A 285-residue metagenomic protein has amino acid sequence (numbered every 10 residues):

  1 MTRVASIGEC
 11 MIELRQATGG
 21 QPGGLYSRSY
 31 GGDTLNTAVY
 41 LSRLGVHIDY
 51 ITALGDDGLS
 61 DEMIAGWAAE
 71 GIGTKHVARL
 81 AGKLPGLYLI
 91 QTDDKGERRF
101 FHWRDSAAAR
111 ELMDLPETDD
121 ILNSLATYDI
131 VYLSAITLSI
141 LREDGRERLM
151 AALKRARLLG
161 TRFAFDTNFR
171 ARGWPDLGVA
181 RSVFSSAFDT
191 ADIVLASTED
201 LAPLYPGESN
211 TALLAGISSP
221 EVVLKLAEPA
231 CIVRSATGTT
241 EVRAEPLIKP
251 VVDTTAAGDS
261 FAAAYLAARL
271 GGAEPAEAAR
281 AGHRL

Functional and structural regions predicted by a protein language model:
M1-G73: Glycine-rich phosphate/adenosyl-contacting loop at the front of the ribokinase-like
M1-T2, K154-R155, P206-L285: Conserved phosphate-binding/catalytic region of the ribokinase-like
C10, T167, S260: Active-site metal-binding loops of divalent metal-dependent hydrolases
L41, S197, G258: Short, conserved phosphate/pyrophosphate- and ester-handling motifs at nucleotide-, phospho-/glycolipid
H47-I136: Conserved N-terminal subdomain of the carbohydrate kinase-like
N123-S124, S186-A187, A215: Structural alpha-helical scaffold elements that stabilize or flank donor/cofactor-binding regions in carbohydrate
I130, A135-A212, P229-C231: Conserved beta-alpha-beta core of the PfkB/ribokinase-like small-molecule kinase fold
